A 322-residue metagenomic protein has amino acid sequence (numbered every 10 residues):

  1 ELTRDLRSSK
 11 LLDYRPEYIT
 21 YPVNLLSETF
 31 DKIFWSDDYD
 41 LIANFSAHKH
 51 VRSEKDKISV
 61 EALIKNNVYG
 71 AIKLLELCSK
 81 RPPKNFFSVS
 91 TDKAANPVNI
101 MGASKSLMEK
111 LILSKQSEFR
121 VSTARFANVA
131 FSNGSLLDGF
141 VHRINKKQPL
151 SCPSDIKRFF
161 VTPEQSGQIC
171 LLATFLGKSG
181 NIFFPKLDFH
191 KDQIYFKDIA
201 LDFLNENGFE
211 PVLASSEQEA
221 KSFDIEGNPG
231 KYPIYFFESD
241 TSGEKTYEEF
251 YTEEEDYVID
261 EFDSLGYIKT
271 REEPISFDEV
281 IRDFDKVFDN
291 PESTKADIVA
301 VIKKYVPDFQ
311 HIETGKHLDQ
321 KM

Functional and structural regions predicted by a protein language model:
E1-D38, F250: N-terminal Rossmann/SDR dinucleotide-binding element
S9-P16, D37-L41, L75-N85, S114-S122 (+3 more regions): Secondary-structure transition/capping motifs at alpha-helix termini and the adjoining loop/turn into the next element
Y21-P22, K65, E238: Conserved residues in the N-terminal Rossmann fold of short-chain dehydrogenase/reductase
V23, N44, S88: Redox-cofactor binding/interface segments in oxidoreductases and associated redox assembly factors
L26-K65, K80: NAD(P)H-binding glycine-rich loop region in Rossmannoid oxidoreductase-like domains and their noncatalytic homologs
V51, D92-N96, V129-S132: Conserved catalytic-site region of short-chain dehydrogenase/reductase
K57-S106, S114, A124: Conserved Rossmann-fold NAD(P)-dependent oxidoreductase catalytic core, especially the SDR/UDP-sugar
E109-M322: Strand-loop microenvironment adjacent to phosphate/nucleotide-handling motifs in alpha/beta enzyme folds
